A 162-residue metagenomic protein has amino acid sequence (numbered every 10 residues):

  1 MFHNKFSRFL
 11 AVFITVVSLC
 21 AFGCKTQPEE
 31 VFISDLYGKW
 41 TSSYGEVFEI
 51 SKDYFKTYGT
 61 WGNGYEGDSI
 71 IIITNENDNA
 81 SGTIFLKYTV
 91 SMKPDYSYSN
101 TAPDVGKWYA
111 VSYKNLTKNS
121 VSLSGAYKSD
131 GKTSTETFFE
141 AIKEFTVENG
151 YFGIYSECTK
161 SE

Functional and structural regions predicted by a protein language model:
F2-R8, V16-G38, S161-E162: Bacterial Sec-dependent N-terminal signal peptides
V16-L19, Q27, K118, S134-E136 (+2 more regions): N-terminal compositionally biased, intrinsically disordered segments and leader/signal-like regions
L19, S34, T41, F55 (+6 more regions): Compositionally biased, low-complexity repeat tracts
C24-I70, T74-N75: N-terminal export/targeting and maturation segments
F32-I33, A102-A110, Y151-Y155: Glycine-rich, flexible loop segments associated with nucleotide phosphate handling
E46-F48, W61-E140: Contiguous, well-ordered beta-strand patches that form the walls/edges of small beta-barrel/beta-sandwich domains
Y127-E162: Edge beta-strand at a domain terminus
